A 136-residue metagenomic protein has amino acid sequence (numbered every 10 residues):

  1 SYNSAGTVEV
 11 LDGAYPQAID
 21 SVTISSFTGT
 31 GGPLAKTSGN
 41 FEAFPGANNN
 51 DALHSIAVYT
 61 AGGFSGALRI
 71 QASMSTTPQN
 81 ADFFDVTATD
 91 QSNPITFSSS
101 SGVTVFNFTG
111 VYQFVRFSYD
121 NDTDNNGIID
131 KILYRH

Functional and structural regions predicted by a protein language model:
S1-T37: Extended, low-complexity segments enriched in Ser/Thr/Gly and acidic residues that occur primarily in surface-exposed
Y2, T7-E9, P16, P78-P94: Tryptophan-centered short beta-strand motifs
G32-N49, D85-H136: Beta-sandwich interaction modules
N50-G62, F117: A short beta-strand element within beta-rich, extracytoplasmic domains of secreted/secretory-pathway proteins
A52, G66, Q113: Residues that flank catalytic or metal-binding motifs in active/ligand-binding sites
Y59-A67, D122-G127: Extended, low-complexity, turn-rich repeat/linker tracts enriched in Gly/Pro/Ser/Thr and Asp/Glu that occur
S65-D85, I132: Short, surface-exposed beta-strand/strand-loop-strand elements in extracellular ectodomains
